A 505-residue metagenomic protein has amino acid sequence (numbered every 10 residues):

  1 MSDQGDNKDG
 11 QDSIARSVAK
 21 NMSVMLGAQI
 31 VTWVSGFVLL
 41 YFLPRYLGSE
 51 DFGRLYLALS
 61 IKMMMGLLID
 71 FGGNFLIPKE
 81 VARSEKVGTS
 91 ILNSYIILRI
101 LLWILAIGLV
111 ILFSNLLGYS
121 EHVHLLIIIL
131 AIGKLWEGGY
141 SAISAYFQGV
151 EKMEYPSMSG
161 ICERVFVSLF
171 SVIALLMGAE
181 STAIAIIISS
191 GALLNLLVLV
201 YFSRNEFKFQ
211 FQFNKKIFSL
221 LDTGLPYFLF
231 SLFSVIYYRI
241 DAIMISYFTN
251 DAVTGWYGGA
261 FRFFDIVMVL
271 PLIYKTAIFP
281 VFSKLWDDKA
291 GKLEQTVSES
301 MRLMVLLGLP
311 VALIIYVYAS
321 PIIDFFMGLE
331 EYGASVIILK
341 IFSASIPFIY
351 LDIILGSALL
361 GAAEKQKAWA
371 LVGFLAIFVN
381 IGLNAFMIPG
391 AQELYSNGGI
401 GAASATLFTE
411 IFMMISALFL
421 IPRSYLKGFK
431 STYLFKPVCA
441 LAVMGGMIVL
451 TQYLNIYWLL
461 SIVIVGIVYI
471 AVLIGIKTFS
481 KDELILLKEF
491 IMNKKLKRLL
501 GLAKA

Functional and structural regions predicted by a protein language model:
S2-D12, F435, G446-A505: Membrane-proximal transmembrane or re-entrant/amphipathic helices at the cytosolic face
S2-D3, L98-F233, R239, I448-V449: Hydrophobic transmembrane helix module of multi-pass membrane transport proteins
S2-I14, V18, E154, S181-T182 (+6 more regions): Interhelical loop/hinge segments that connect adjacent transmembrane helices in multipass membrane
D3, I14-N74, I107, I111 (+7 more regions): Signature of the first transmembrane helix
K20-G36, E163, I184-L199, S203 (+5 more regions): Transmembrane helical elements of multi-pass membrane transporters/channels
G36, L40-Y41, I69-K86, G149 (+2 more regions): Helix-loop junctions and terminal segments of transmembrane helices in multi-pass membrane transport/translocation
P44-F52, E121-I128, V150-E154, V165-L197 (+4 more regions): Membrane-interface helix-loop junctions in multi-pass transport and translocation proteins
E80-V87, W136-C162, K340-L375: Membrane-interface junctions at transmembrane-helix termini in multi-pass inner-membrane proteins
